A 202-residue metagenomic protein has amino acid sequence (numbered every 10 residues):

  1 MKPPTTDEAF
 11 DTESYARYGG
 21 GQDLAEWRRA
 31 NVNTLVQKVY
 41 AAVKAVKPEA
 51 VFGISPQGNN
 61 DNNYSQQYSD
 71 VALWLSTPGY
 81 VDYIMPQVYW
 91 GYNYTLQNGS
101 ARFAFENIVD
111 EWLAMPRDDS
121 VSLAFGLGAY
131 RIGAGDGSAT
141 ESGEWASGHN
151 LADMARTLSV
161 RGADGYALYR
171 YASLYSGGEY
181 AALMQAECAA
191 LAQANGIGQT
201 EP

Functional and structural regions predicted by a protein language model:
M1-L73, T77, Y89-W90: Polysaccharide-binding and catalytic clefts of secreted carbohydrate-active enzymes
S76-E201: Substrate-binding cleft of secreted/luminal carbohydrate-active enzymes
